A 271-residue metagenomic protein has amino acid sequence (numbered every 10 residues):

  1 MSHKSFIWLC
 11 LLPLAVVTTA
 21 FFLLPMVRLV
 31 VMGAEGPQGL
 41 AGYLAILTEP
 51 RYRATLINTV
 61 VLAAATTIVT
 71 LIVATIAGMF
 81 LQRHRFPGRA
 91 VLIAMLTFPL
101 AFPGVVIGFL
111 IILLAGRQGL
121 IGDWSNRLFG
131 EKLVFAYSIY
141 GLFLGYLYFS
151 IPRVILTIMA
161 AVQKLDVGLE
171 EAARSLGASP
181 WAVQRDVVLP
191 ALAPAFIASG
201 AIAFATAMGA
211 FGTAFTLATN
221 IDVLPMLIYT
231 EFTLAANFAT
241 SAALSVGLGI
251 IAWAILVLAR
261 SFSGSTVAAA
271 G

Functional and structural regions predicted by a protein language model:
S2-G36, T48-Q163, V187, A191-F211 (+1 more regions): Membrane-water interface segments at the C-terminal ends of transmembrane alpha-helices in multi-pass inner-membrane
E35-G36, L113, F211-F238: Glycine-rich helix-loop "coupling/hinge" segments at transmembrane-helix boundaries in multipass transporters
Y43-I46: Juxtamembrane intracellular "pre-TM" segments in multi-pass secondary transporters
P87, A178-P180: Short coil/turn motifs that cap or connect alpha-helices
L165-L169: Short glycine/proline-centered loop/turn elements that form peptide/ligand docking sites
A173: The alpha-helix within a helix-turn-helix
L176-A178, P190: Glycine/proline-centered hinge or cleavage motifs at structural transition points of membrane proteins
S265-G271: Short, Lys/Arg-enriched, Gly/Pro-containing loop segments at transmembrane-helix junctions of multi-pass membrane
